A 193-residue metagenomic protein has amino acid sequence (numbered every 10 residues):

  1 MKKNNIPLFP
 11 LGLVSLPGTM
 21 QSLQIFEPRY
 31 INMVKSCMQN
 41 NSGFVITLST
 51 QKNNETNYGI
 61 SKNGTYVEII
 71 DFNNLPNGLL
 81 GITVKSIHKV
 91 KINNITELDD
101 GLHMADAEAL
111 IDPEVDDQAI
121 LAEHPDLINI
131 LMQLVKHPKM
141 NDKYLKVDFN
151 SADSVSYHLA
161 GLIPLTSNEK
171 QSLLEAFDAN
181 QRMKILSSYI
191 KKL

Functional and structural regions predicted by a protein language model:
M1-L145, S154, N168, S172 (+2 more regions): Positively charged
D148-L165: Core structural elements
A160, Q171-L174: Amphipathic alpha-helical segments within well-ordered protein domains
